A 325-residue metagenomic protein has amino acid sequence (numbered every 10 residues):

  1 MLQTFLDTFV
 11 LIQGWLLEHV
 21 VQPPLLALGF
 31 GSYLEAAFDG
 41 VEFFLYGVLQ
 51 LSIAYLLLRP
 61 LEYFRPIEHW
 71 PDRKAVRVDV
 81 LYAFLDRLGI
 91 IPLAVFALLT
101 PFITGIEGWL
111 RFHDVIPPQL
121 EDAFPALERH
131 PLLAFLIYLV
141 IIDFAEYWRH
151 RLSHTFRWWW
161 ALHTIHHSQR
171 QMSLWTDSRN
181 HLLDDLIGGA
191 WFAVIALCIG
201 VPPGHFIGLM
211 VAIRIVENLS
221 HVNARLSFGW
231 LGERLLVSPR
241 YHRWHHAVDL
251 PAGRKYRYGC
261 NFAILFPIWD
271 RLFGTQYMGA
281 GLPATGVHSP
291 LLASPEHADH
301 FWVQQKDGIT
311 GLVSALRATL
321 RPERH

Functional and structural regions predicted by a protein language model:
L2-L34, S168-N180, G200, V216-H325: Cytosolic/stromal cytosol-facing helical appendages immediately following the last transmembrane segment
L28-F38, W70-K74, F102-L132, R157 (+1 more regions): Membrane interface segments of multi-pass transport proteins and intramembrane proteases
F43-F112, H130-E146: Specific transmembrane helices
Y55-Y63, V140-T155, V211-S227, V237-A247: Transmembrane alpha-helical segments that form the membrane-embedded catalytic/substrate-channel core of multi-pass
A75, D79, W158-T176, H242: Juxtamembrane inter-helical linkers in multi-pass membrane proteins
L183-I195, A263: Core segments of transmembrane alpha-helices that mediate helix-helix packing or line hydrophobic substrate/ligand
A190-C198, R214-N218: Alpha-helical transmembrane segments of multipass membrane proteins
C198-F206: Transmembrane helix interruption/hinge and helix-loop junction motifs
